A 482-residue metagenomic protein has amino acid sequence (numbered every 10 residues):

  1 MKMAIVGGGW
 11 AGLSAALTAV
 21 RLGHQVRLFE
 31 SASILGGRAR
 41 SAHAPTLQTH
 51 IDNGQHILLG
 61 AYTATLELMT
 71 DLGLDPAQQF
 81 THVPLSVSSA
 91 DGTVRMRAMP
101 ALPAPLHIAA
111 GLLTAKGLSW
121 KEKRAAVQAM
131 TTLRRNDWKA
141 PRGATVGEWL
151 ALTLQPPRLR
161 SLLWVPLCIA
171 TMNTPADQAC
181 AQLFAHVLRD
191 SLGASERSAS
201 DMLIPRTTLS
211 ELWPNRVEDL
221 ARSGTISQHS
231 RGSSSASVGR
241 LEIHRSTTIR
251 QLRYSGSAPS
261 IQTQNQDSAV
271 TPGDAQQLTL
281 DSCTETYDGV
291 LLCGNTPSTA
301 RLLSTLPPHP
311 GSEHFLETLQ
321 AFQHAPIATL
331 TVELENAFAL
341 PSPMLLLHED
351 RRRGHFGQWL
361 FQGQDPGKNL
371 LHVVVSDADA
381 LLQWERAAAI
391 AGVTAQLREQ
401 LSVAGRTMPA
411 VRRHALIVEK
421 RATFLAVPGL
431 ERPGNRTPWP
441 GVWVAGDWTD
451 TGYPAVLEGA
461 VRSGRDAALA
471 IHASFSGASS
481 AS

Functional and structural regions predicted by a protein language model:
K2-L28: N-terminal Rossmann-like FAD-binding beta1-loop-alpha1 element of flavoenzymes
A11, I34, P297: Conserved Rossmann-like nucleotide-cofactor binding loop
V20-P45: Glycine-rich FAD pyrophosphate-binding loop
L22, R245-D267, T271-Q276, D281-A387 (+2 more regions): Mid-domain catalytic core of redox enzymes that form a hydrophobic substrate pocket/lid adjacent to a catalytic redox
G37-G60, A129-R134: Glycine-rich active-site loop/strand segments that organize a redox cofactor
T65-A185, A199: Mobile amphipathic helical/loop "lid" adjacent to a hydrophobic cofactor/ligand pocket
A98-P100, H355-S482: Conserved flavin/dinucleotide-binding core of flavoenzymes
V187-P259, T263-D267, A275-Q276: Helical element adjacent to the flavin cofactor pocket in flavoenzyme catalytic cores
